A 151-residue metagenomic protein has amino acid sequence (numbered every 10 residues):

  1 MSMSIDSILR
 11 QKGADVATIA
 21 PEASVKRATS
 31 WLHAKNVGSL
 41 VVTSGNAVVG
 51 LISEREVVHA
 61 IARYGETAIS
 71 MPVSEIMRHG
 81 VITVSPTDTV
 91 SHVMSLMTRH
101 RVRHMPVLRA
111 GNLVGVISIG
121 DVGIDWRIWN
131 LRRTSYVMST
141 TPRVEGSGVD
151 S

Functional and structural regions predicted by a protein language model:
M1-A14, S53-T83, T89-T98, S118-S151: Tandem CBS (Bateman) regulatory domains
R10-L40, A47-V48, V57, Y64: N-terminal first-folded block
T18-N36, T83-R101, L108, W126: The conserved cystathionine-beta-synthase
L32-K35, L40-E56, M97, M105-D121: A glycine-centered beta-loop-beta connector
